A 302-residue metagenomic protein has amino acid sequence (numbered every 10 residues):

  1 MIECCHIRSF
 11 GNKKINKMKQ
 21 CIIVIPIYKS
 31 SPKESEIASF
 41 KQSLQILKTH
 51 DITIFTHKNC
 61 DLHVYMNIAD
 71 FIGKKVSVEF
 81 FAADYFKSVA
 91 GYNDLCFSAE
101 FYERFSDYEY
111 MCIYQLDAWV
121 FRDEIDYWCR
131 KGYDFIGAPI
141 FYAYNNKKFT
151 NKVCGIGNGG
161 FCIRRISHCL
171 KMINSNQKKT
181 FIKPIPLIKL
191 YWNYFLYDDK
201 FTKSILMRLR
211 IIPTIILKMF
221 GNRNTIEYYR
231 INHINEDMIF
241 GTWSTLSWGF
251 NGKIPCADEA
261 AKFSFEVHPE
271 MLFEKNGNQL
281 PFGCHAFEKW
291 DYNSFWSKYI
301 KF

Functional and structural regions predicted by a protein language model:
C4-A38: N-proximal low-complexity "stem/linker" segments adjacent to membrane-targeting elements
Y28-S31, K58-D61, A83-F86, D117-V120 (+4 more regions): Short, solvent-exposed loop/turn segments at secondary-structure junctions
Q42-H50: Short, acidic, metal-binding catalytic loop of nucleotide-sugar glycosyltransferases
D51-N59: Short beta-strand/loop segment that forms part of the nucleotide-sugar
H57, V64-Y108: Active-site-proximal specificity loops/subdomain of glycosyltransferases
Y108-W119: Short beta-strand-to-loop acidic/aromatic patch adjacent to the donor-nucleotide binding site
R122-F149: Conserved donor-nucleotide/metal-binding helix-loop-beta segment in metal-dependent transferases, i.e., the alpha-helix
G157-F302: Catalytic core and acceptor-binding pocket of nucleotide-sugar-dependent glycosyltransferases
